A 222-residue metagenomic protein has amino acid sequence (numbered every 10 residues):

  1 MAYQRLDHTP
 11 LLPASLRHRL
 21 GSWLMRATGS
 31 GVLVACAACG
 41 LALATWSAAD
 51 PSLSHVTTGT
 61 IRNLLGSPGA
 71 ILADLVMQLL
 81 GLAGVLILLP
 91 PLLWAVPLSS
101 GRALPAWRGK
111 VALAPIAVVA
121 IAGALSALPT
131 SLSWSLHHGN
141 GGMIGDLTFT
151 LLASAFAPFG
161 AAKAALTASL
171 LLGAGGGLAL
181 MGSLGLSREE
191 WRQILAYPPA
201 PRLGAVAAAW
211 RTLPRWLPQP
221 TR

Functional and structural regions predicted by a protein language model:
M1-T221: Alpha-helical transmembrane segments used as membrane anchors
